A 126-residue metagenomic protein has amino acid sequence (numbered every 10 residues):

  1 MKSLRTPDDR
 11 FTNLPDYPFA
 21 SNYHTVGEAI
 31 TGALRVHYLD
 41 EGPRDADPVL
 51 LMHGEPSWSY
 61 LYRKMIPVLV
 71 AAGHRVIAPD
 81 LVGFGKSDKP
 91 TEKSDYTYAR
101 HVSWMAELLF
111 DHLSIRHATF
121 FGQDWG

Functional and structural regions predicted by a protein language model:
M1-T12: N-terminal presequences and immediately downstream first alpha-helices
R10-V36: N-terminal cap/lid segment of alpha/beta-hydrolase-fold proteins
V26-L34, L39, P43-R44, A71 (+1 more regions): Active-site loop/oxyanion-hole signature of alpha/beta-hydrolase fold enzymes
P43-A46, G54-S57, D124: Active-site glycine-rich loops that stabilize anionic/oxyanionic intermediates across multiple enzyme folds
L51-G54, A78: Structural cue for short, hydrophobic secondary-structure segments
P56-K64, V76: Serine-hydrolase catalytic-loop signature spanning alpha/beta hydrolases and amidase-signature enzymes
